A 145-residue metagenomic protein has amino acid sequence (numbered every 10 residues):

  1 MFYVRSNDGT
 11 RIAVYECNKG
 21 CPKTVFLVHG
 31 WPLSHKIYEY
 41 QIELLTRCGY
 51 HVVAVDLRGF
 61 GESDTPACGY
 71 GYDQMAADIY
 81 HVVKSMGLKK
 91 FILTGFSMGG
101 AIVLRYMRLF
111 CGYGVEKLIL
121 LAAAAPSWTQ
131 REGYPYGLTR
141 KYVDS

Functional and structural regions predicted by a protein language model:
M1-R11: N-terminal cap/lid segment of alpha/beta-hydrolase-fold proteins
N7, Y40, R47, A54-M98: Active-site loop/oxyanion-hole signature of alpha/beta-hydrolase fold enzymes
G9, K19-P22, G87-K90, G112: Active-site acidic short loop of glycosyltransferases
T10-C68: Conserved HGGG/HGGXW glycine-rich cap/lid loop of the alpha/beta-hydrolase fold
T24, H51, K89-I92, G114-K117: Structural signature of beta-strand start/N-cap positions in the alpha/beta core of ABC transporter nucleotide-binding
L27-G30, S97, A123: Glycine-rich His-Gly loop
I42-T46, G69-G71, C111, Y134-L138: Glycine-rich, phosphate-binding/catalytic loops in enzymes
L104-S145: Flexible "cap/lid" loop of the alpha/beta hydrolase fold
